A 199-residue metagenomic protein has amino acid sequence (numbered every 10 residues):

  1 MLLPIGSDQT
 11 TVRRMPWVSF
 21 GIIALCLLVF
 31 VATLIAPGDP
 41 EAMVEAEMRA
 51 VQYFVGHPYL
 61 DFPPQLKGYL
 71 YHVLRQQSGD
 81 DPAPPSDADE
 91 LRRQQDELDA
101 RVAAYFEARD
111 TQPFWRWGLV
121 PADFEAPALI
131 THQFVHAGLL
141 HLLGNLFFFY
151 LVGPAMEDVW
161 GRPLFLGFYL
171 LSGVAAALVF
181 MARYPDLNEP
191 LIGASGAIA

Functional and structural regions predicted by a protein language model:
M1-A199: A detector for small-residue-rich transmembrane helices and their helix-helix packing motifs
